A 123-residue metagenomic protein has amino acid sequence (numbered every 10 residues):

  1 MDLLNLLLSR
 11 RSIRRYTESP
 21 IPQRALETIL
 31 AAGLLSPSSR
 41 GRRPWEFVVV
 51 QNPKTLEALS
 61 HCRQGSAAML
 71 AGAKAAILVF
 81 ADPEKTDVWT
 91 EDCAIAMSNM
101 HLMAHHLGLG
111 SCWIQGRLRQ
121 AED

Functional and structural regions predicted by a protein language model:
M1-D123: Acidic, surface-exposed loops and disordered segments
